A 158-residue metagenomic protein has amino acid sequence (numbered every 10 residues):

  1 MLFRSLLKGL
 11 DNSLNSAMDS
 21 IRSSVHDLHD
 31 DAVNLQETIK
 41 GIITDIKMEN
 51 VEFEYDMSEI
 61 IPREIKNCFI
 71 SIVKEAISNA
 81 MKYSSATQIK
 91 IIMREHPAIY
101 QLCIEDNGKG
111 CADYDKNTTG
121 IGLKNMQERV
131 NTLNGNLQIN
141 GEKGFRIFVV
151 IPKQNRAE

Functional and structural regions predicted by a protein language model:
M1-N50: DHp/HisKA dimerization-phosphotransfer hairpin of two-component histidine kinases
V33-C68, V73, I77, M81 (+1 more regions): Helix-loop-beta hinge of the Bergerat
N50-E64, R94-P97, E105, N140-E142: Conserved catalytic submotifs in the C-terminal HATPase_c
T87-R94: A conserved short beta-strand within the histidine kinase catalytic ATPase domain
L102-G108: Conserved DxG motif in ATP/Mg2+-binding regions
G110, E142-F148: Glycine-rich nucleotide-binding loop
D115-K143: ATP phosphate-binding glycine-rich loop and adjacent ATP-lid/helix-beta elements within ATP-binding kinase/ATPase
Q154-E158: C-terminal end segment of the histidine kinase catalytic
